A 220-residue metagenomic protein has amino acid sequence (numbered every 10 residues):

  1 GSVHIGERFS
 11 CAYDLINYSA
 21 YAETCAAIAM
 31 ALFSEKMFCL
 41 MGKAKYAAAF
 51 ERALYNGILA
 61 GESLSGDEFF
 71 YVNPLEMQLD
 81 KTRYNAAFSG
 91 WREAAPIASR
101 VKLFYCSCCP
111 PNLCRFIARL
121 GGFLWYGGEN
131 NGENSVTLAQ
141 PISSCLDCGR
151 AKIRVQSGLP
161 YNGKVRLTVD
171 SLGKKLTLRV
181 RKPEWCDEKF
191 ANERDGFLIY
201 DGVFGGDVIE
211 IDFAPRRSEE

Functional and structural regions predicted by a protein language model:
G1-E219: Glycan-recognition and catalytic cores of secretory/periplasmic carbohydrate-active enzymes
